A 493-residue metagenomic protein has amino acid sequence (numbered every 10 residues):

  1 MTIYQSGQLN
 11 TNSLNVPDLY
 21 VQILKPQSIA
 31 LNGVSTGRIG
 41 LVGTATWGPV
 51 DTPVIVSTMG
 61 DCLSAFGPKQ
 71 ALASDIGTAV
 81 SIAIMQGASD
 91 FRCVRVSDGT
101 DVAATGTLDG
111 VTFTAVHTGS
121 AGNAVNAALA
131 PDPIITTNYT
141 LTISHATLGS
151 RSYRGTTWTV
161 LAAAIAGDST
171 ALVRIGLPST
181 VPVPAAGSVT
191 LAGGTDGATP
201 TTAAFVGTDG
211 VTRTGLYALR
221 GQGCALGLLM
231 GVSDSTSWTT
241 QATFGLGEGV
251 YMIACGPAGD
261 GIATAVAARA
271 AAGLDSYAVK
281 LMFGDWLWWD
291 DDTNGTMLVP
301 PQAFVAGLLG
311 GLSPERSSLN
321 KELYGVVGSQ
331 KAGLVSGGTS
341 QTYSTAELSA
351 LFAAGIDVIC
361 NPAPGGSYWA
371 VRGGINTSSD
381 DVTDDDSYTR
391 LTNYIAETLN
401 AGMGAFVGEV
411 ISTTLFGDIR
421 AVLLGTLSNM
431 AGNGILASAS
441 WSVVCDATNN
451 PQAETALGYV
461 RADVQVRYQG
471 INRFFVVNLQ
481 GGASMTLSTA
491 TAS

Functional and structural regions predicted by a protein language model:
M1-V410, I419, T426-N449, T455: A glycine- and small-residue-enriched flexible loop/hinge signal that marks low-structured segments
T414: Lipid-handling modules and contact-site tethers
A421, L436-S493: Compositionally biased, low-complexity/repeat regions
